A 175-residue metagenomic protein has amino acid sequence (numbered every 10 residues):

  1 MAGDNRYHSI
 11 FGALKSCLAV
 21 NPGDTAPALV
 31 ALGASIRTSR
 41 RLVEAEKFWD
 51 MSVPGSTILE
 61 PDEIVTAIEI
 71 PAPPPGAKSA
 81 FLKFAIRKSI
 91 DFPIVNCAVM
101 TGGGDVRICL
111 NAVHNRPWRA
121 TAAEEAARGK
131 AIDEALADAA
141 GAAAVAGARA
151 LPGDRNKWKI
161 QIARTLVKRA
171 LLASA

Functional and structural regions predicted by a protein language model:
M1-A175: C-terminal structural segment of proteins
